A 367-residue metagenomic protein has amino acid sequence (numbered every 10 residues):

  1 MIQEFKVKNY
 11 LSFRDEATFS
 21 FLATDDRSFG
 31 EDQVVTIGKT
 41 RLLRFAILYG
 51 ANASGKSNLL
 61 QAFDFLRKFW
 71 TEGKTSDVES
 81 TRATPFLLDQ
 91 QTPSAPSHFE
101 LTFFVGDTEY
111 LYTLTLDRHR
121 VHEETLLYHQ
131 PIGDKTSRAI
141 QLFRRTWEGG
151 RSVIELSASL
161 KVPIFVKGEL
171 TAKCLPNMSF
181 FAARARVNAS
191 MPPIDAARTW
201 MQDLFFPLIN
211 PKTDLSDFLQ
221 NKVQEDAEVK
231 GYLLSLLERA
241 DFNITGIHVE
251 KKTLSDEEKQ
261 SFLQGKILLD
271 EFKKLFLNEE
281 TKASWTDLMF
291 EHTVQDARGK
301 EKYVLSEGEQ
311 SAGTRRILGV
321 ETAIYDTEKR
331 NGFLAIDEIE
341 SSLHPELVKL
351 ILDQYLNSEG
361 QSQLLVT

Functional and structural regions predicted by a protein language model:
M1-G38, R44-T71, E291-T367: Switch/communication elements of ASCE P-loop NTPase nucleotide-binding domains
I2-F5, S97-F99, D107-Y110, V229-Y232: Short alpha-helical segments and helix-capping/turn motifs at coil-helix boundaries
F5, F99-L101, V121-Y128, T286-D296: Short polybasic amphipathic segments
K8, L215-E309: Extended helical coiled-coil dimerization/tether regions that scaffold and oligomerize large DNA-maintenance assemblies
Y10, T24, G106, T115-H119 (+2 more regions): An acidic- and aromatic-residue-enriched active-site/binding cleft used to recognize and process polar
I37-I47, A51, L60-V121: Conserved P-loop NTP-binding catalytic core
R82-F86, L219, I351-L352: Short helix/strand-bridging catalytic loops that position acidic/His residues to coordinate divalent metals and engage
L111-S261: Electropositive, glycine-dotted interaction segments that contact anionic polymers or phosphate-rich ligands
